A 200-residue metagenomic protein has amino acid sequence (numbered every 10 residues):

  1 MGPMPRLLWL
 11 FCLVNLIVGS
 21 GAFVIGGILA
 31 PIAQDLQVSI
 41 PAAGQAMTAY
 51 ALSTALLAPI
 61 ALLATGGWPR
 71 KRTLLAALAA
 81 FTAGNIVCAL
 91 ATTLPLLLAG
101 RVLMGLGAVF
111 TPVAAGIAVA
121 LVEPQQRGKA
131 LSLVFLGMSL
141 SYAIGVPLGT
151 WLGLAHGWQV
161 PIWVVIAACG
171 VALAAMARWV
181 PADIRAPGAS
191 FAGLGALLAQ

Functional and structural regions predicted by a protein language model:
L7-I40, A58-A61, T111: Extracytoplasmic
N15, M47, A51, L78 (+4 more regions): Small-residue-rich transmembrane alpha-helices and their cytosolic helix-loop interfaces in multi-pass secondary
F23, A51-P59, V109, Y142-A143: Residue-level signature of mid-helix packing/kink "hotspots" within the transmembrane helices of 12-pass Major
I32-A33, A64-T65, V119, L148-H156: Interfacial helix-cap and linker-helix signal at transmembrane-aqueous boundaries of multi-pass secondary transporters
L56-L94: Conserved MFS/SLC helix-loop-helix module at the cytosolic interface between two early adjacent transmembrane helices
L96, P124-Q126, S132-R178: Helix-loop-helix hairpin linking two adjacent transmembrane segments in secondary transporters
G100-G137: Cytoplasmic helix-loop-helix junction between adjacent transmembrane helices in 12-TM secondary transporters
V180-Q200: Juxtamembrane intracellular "pre-TM" segments in multi-pass secondary transporters
